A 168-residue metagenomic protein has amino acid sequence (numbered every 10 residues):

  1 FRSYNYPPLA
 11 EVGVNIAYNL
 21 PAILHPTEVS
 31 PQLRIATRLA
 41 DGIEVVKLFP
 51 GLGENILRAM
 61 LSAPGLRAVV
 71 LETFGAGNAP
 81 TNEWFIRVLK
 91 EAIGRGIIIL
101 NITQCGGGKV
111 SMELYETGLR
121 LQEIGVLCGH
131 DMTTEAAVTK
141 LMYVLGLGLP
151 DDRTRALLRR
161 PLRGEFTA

Functional and structural regions predicted by a protein language model:
F1-A76, N82, P161-A168: Accessory alpha-helical/coil subdomains and C-terminal extensions that flank or cap enzyme catalytic cores
T73-A168: C-terminal non-catalytic interaction/assembly regions of soluble proteins
